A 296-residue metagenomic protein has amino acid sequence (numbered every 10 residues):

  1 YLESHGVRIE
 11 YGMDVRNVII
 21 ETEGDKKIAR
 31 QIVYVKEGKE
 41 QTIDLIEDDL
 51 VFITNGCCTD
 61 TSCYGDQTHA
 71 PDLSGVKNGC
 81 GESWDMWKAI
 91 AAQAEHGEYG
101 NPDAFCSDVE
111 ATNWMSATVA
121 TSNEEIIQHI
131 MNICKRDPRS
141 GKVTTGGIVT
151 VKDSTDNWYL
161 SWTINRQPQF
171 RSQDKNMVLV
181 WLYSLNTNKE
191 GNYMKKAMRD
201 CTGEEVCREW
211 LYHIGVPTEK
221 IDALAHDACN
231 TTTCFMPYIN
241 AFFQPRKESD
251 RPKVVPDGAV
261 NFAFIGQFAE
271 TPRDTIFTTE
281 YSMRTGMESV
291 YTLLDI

Functional and structural regions predicted by a protein language model:
Y1, D14, I20-E21, I53 (+1 more regions): Domain-scale recognition of functional cores that engage charged ligands
Y1-V7: Low-complexity, highly charged intrinsically disordered N-terminal segments that act as targeting/localization
I9-G12, T42-I46, I276, E280-M283: Conserved structured core elements
Y11-G38: A conserved short coil-to-beta-strand element within the FAD-binding core of flavoproteins
V15, I32, D44-T59, G286: Short hydrophobic core segments
E23-K26, I43, V254: Short glycine-biased active-site loop of nucleotidyltransferases that positions the nucleotide triphosphate and helps
E37, G56-C57, Q267: Flexible loop residues that form catalytic and substrate-binding hotspots at small-molecule/glycan-binding clefts
D49-L50, T61-T285, Y291-I296: C-terminal segments that line or cap access tunnels to active or ligand-binding sites in enzymes and enzyme-associated
